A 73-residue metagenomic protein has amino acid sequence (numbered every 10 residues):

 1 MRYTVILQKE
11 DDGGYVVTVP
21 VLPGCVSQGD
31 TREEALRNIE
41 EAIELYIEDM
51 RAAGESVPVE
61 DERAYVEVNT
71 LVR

Functional and structural regions predicted by a protein language model:
M1-Y3, R37-R73: Short, charged, surface-exposed hinge/linker loops at domain edges that act as mobile lids or interdomain connectors
L7-L22: Short aromatic-glycine-(Arg/Gly/Cys) micro-motifs in beta-strand/loop hairpins
G14-Y15, D30, E55: Intrinsically disordered, low-complexity regions
T18, L36-R37: Short, surface-exposed helix/turn micro-motifs that flank interaction/cofactor sites
P20, G24, E55-V57: Flexible, active-site-adjacent loop/turn segments at secondary-structure boundaries
P23-R32: A short, exposed loop/beta-hairpin motif centered on an aromatic-Gly-Thr core
